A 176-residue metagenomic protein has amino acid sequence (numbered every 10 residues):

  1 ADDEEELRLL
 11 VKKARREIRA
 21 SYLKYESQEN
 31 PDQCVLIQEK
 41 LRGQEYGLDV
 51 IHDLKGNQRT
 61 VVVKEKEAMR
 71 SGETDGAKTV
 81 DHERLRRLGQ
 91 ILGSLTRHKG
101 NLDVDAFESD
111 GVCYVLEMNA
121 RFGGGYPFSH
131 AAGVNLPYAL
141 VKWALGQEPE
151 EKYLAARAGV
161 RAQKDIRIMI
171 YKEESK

Functional and structural regions predicted by a protein language model:
A1-A14: Phosphate/diphosphate-binding glycine-rich loops and adjacent basic-rich segments that engage nucleotide
D2-D3, E39, E65, A120: Active-site donor-binding loop signature of nucleotide-sugar glycosyltransferases
E4, R42, G133-V134: ATP/adenylate-binding site constellation spanning eukaryotic-like Ser/Thr protein kinases, ABC-transporter
L7, E17-A20, K99, E150: A general structural signal for well-ordered secondary-structure junctions
V11-Q90, S94-T96, F107-E108, V112-Y114: Phosphate-binding site of ATP-dependent enzymes
K78-K176: ATP-dependent carboxylate activation and anion-phosphoryl transfer catalytic cores that bind Mg-ATP to form
